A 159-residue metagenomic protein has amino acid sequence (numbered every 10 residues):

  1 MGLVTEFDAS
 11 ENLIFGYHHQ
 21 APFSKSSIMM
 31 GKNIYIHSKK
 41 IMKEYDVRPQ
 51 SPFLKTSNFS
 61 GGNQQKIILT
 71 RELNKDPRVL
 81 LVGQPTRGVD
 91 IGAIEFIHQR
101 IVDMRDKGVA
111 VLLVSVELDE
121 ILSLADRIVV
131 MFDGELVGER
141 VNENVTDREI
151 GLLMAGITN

Functional and structural regions predicted by a protein language model:
M1-N159: Glycine-rich phosphate-binding loops of nucleotide-dependent enzymes
